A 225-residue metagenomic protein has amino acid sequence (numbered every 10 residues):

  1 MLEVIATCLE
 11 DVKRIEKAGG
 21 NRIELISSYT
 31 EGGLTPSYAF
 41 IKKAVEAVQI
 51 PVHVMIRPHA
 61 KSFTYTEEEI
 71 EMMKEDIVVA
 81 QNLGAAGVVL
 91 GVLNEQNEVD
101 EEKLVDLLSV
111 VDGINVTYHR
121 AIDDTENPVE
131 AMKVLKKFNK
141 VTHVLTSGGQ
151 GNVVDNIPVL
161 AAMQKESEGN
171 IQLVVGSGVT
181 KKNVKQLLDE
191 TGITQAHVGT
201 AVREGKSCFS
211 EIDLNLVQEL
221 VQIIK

Functional and structural regions predicted by a protein language model:
M1-C8, I56-M72, L93, T117-P128: Active-site mouth loops of central-metabolism enzymes
L2-V4, I23-L25, V52-I56, V88-L90 (+4 more regions): Hydrophobic faces of well-ordered beta-strands that scaffold small-molecule active sites in alpha/beta enzyme cores
E10-R14, T64-D76, D123-N139, M163-G169 (+1 more regions): Catalytic cores of alpha/beta
E16-K17, I41-H53, V78-G84, V105-V111 (+3 more regions): Acidic (Asp/Glu)-rich catalytic clusters
I23-L34, V79, L83-E95, N139-V153 (+1 more regions): Glycine-rich phosphate-binding active-site loops on the catalytic face of alpha/beta enzymes
G33-A60, E101-A121, I157-T180, L214-K225: Alpha-helix-loop-beta-strand connector modules within alpha/beta enzyme cores
S37-E101: Glycine/small-residue-rich loop that forms an oxyanion/phosphate-binding "nest" at active or ligand-binding sites
Q81-K133: Hydrophobic, well-structured mid-protein blocks that either form specific transmembrane helices
